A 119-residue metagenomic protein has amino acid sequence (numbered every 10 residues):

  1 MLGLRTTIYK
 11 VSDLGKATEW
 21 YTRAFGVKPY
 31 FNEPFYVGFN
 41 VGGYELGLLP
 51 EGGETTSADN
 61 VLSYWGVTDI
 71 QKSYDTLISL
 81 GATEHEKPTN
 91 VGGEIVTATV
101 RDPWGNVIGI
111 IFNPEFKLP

Functional and structural regions predicted by a protein language model:
M1-T18, E45, V61-S63, P114-P119: N-terminal beta-strand motif that seeds the catalytic metal site of vicinal oxygen chelate
K16, E33-V37, N90, K117-L118: Short glycine/proline-centered loop/turn elements that form peptide/ligand docking sites
A17-T22, L77, G105: Conserved active-site tyrosine of GNAT-family acetyltransferases
G26-F31, E84-P88: Short secondary-structure junctions
K28-V61, V107-N113: Conserved short beta-strand elements that form part of the metal-binding/catalytic scaffold of enzyme active sites
V37, V61-S63, E94-A98: Short beta-strand micro-motifs in enzyme catalytic cores
S63-G81: Mid-chain, well-packed structural core segment of small domains
Y74, L80-P119: Vicinal oxygen chelate
